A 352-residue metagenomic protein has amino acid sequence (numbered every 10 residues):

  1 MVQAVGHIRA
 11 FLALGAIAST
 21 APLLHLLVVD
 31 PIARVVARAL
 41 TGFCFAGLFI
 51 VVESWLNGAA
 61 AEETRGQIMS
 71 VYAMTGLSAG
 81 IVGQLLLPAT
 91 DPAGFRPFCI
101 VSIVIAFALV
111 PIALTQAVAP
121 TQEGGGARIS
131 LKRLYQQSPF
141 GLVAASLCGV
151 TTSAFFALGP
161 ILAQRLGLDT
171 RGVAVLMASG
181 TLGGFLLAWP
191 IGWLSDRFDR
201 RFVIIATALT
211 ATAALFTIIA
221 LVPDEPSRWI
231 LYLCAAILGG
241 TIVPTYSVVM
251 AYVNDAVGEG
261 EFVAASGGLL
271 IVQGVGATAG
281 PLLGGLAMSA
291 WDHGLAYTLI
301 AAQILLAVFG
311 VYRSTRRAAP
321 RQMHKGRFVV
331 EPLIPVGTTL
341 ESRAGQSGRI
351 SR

Functional and structural regions predicted by a protein language model:
M1-H7, D91, L187-D199, M288: Helix-to-loop junctions at the C-terminal end of transmembrane segments in multipass secondary transporters
R9-L24, S102, F202-T217, A301: Structural signature of the two symmetry-related core transmembrane helices
A39-M74: Cytoplasmic helix-loop-helix junction between adjacent transmembrane helices in 12-TM secondary transporters
G47-A60, V243-V257: Intracellular juxtamembrane helix-capping segments at the cytosolic ends of symmetry-related transmembrane helices
E62-Y72, T170-R171, V257-L269: Loop-to-transmembrane helix entry/capping segments in MFS-fold secondary transporters and related SLC/MFSD carriers
L87-P88, S102-E123, L306-T315: C-terminal membrane-cytosol helix-exit motif in multi-pass small-molecule transporters
P120-L131, R313-R352: Intrinsic disorder in cytosolic terminal tails and internal cytosolic loops of multi-pass membrane transporters
R201-Y246: C-terminal transmembrane helical hairpin of 12-TM major facilitator-type secondary transporters
